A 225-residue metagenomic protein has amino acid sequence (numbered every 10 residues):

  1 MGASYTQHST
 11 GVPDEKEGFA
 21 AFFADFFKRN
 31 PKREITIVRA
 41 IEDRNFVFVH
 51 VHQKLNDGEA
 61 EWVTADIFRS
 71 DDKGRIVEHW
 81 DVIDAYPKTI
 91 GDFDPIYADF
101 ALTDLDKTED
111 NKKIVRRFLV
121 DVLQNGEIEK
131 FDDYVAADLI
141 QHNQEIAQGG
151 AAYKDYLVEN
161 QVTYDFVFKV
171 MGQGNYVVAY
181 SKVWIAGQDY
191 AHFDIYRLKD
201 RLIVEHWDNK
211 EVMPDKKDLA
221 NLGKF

Functional and structural regions predicted by a protein language model:
M1-F225: C-terminal and inter-domain tail/linker signature
